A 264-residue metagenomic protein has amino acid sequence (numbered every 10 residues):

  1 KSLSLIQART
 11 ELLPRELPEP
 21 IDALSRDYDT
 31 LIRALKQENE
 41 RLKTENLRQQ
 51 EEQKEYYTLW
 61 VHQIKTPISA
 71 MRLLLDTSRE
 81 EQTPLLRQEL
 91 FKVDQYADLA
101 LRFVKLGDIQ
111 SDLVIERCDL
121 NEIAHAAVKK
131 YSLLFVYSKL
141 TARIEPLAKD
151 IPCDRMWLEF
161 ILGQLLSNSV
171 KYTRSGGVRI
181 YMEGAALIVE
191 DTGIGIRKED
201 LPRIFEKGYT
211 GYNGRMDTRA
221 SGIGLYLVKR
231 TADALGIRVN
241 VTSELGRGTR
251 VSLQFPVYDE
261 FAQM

Functional and structural regions predicted by a protein language model:
I109-L113, P146, D150-C153: Conserved micro-motifs of the catalytic ATP-binding
S169-V170: Short helix-loop "hinge" at the ATP-lid/N-box region of the Bergerat-fold HATPase_c
G177-A186: Short beta-strand/loop element within the Bergerat-fold HATPase_c
D191: Acidic ATP/Mg2+-coordinating residue in the GHKL
I196-Y209: Short conserved segment of the HATPase_c
R247-V251: Glycine-rich GHKL/ HATPase_c ATP-binding element in histidine kinases
